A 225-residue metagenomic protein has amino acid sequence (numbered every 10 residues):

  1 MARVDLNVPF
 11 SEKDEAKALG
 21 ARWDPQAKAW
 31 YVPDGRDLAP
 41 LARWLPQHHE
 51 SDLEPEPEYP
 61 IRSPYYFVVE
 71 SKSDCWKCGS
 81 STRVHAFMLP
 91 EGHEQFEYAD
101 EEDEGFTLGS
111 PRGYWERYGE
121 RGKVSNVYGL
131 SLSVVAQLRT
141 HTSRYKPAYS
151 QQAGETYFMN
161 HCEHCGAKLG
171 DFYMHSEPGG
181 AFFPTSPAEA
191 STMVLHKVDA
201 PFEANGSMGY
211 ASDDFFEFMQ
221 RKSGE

Functional and structural regions predicted by a protein language model:
M1-H141, A148, A167, Y210 (+1 more regions): Accessory DNA-engaging acidic/polar modules
L41, A99-D103, C162, S186-A190 (+1 more regions): Short alpha-helical interface elements
V68-S71, E155-F158, F183-P184: Short metal-coordination and nucleic-acid-contact micro-motifs, chiefly zinc-binding Cys/His arrays
P90-E101, H175-A188: Short cysteine/histidine-rich metal-coordination sites, predominantly Zn2+-binding motifs
P90-G92, P147-Y157, S176-P178: Short linker/helix segments within small regulatory modules
R144-Y145, N160: Basic amphipathic recognition helices
T156-A181: Short, compact, well-ordered microdomains
T185-E225: Charge-dense, extended regions
